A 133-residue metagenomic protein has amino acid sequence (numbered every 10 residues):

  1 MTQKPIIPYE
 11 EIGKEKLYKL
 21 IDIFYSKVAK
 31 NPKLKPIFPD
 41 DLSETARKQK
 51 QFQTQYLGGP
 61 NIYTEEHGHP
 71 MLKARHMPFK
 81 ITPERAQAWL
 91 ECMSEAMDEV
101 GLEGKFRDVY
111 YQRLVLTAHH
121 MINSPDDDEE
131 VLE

Functional and structural regions predicted by a protein language model:
M1-E133: Core of compact, soluble alpha-helical bundle domains
